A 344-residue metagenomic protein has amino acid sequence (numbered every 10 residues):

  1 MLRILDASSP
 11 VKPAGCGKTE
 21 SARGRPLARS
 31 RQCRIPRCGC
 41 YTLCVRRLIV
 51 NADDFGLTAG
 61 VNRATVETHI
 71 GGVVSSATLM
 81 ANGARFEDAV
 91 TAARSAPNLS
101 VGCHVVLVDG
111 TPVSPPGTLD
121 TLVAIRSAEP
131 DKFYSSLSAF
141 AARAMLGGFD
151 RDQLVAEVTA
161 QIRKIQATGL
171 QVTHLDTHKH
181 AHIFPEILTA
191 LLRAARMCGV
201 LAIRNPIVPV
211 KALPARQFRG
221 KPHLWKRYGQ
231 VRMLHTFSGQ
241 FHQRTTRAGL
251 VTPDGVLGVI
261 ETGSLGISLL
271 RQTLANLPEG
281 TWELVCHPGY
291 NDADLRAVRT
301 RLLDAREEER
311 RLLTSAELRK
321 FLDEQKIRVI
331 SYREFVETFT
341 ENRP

Functional and structural regions predicted by a protein language model:
R3, S8-S9, S21: Low-acidity, Ser/Thr- and Arg-rich intrinsically disordered low-complexity segments
A7, P13-G15, L27: Short, low-complexity, intrinsically disordered N-terminal modules that encode targeting/processing signals
P13, S21, C33: Cationic, low-complexity basic patches in intrinsically disordered or flexible, solvent-exposed regions
C16, C33, C38-C40, C44: Cysteine-centered motifs
C40-I49, A59-H174, E186-P344: Terminal accessory/targeting
T177-K179: Active-site histidine-anchored catalytic micro-motif
H182-F184: Active-site pocket-lining segments that scaffold enzyme catalytic pockets across diverse folds
